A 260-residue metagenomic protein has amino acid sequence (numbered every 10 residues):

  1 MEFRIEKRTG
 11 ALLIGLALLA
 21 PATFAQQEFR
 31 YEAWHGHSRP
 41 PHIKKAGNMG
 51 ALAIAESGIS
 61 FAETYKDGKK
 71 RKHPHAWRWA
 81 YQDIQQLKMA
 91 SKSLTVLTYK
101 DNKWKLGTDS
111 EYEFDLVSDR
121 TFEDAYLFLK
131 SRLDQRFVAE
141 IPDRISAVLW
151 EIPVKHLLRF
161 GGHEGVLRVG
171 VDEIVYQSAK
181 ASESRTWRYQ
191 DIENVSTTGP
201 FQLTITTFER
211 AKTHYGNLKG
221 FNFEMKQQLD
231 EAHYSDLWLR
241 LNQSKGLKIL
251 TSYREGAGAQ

Functional and structural regions predicted by a protein language model:
M1-L12: Bacterial N-terminal signal peptides that target proteins for export
I5, W79, V117-R120, W187: Short coil/turn linker and secondary-structure boundary residues
A11-P21: Bacterial N-terminal signal peptides
Q26-E32, D83-L158, Q190-Q260: Acidic, Ser/Thr- and proline-rich intrinsically disordered linker/docking segments of eukaryotic scaffolds
Q26-K44: Short N-terminal segments immediately surrounding and downstream of signal-peptide cleavage
K44-S91, G162-Q202, T206-F208: Phosphoinositide-binding peripheral membrane targeting modules
